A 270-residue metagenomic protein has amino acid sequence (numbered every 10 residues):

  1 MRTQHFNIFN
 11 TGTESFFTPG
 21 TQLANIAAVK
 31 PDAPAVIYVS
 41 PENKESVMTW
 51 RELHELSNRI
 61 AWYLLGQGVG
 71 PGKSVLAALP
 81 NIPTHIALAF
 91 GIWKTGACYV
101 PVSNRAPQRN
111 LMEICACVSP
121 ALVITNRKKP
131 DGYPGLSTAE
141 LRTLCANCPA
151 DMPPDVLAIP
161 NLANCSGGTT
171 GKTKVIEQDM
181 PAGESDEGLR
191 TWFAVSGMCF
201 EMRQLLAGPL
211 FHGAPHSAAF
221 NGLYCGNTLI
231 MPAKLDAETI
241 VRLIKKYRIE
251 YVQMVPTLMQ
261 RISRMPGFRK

Functional and structural regions predicted by a protein language model:
F9-T18, A139-P160, D186: Flexible, low-complexity linker/hinge segments
V36-I82, P107-M112: Conserved AMP-binding/adenylate-forming core of the ANL superfamily
V47-R51, N161-E187: Conserved AMP-binding A3 loop
H54-R59, V175-C199, Q260, R264: Conserved structural elements of the adenylate-forming
G66-Q67, F90, K94-V156: Structural core segment of the AMP-binding/adenylate-forming
S74, P80-V100, N104-Q108, C117-A121 (+3 more regions): A short helix-loop-beta submotif of the ANL/AMP-binding
P80, K128-P130, I249-K270: Adenylate-forming
D186-R203, F211-Y251, M265: Conserved AMP-binding/adenylation subdomain of ANL enzymes
